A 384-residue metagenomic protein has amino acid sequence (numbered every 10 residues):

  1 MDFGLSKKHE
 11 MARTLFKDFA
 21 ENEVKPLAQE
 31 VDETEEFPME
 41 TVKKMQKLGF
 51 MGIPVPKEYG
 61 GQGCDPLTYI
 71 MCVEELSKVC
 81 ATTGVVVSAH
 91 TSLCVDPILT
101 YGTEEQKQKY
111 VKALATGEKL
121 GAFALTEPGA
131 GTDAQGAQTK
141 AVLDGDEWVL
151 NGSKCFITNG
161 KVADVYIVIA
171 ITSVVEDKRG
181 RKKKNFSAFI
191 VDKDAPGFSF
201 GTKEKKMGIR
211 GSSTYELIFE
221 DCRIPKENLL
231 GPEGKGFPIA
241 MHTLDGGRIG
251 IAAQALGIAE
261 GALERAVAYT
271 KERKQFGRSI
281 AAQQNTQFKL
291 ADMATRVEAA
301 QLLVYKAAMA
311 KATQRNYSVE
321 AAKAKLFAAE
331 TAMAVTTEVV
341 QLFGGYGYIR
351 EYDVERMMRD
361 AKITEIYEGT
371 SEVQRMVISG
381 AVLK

Functional and structural regions predicted by a protein language model:
M1-A89, Y101-Q106, A113-E118, G131-A134 (+4 more regions): Alpha-helical interface subdomain recognition
G49, V73-S77, A170-I171, V191-P196 (+1 more regions): Short Ser/Thr-interspersed hydrophobic loop/turn segments at strand-loop and sheet-helix junctions that line or gate
S92-T100: Helix-loop "lid/cap" segments that line or gate small-molecule binding pockets
L114, G129-T132, F156-N159, R179-R181 (+1 more regions): Short Gly/Pro-enriched turn/cap motifs at secondary-structure boundaries
G117-L125, I169: A short, Trp-centered hydrophobic/proline-enriched beta-strand micro-motif
G136, D194-R223: Flexible, small-/acidic-enriched active-site or ligand-binding loops
Q138-K140: Short, surface-exposed charged micro-motifs
D146-E147, N151-F200: A short core secondary-structure module
